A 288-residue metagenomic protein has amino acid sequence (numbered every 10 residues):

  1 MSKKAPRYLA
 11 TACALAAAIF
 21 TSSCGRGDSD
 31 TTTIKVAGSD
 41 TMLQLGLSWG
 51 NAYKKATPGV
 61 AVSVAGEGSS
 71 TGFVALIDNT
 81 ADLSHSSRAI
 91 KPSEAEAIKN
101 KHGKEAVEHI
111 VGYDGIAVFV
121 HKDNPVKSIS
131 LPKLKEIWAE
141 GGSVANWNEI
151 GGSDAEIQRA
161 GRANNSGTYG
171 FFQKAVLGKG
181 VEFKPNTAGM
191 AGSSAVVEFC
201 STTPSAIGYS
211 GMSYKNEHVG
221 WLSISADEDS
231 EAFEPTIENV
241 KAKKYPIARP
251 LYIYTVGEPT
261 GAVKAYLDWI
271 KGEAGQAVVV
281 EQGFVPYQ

Functional and structural regions predicted by a protein language model:
S2-A12: Bacterial N-terminal signal peptides that target proteins for export
A14-A18: N-terminal targeting leaders
I19-S23: C-terminal motif of bacterial Sec signal peptides marking the signal peptidase cleavage site
C24-Q288: Exported/periplasmic ABC-transporter solute-binding proteins
